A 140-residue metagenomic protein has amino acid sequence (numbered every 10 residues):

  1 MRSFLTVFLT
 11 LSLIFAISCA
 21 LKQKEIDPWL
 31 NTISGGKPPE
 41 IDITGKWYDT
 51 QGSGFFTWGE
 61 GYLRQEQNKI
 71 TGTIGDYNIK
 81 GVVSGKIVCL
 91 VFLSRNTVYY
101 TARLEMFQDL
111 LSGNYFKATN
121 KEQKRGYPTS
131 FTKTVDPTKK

Functional and structural regions predicted by a protein language model:
R2-K46, G52, S130-K140: Amphipathic/hydrophobic helical signal segments and adjacent flexible N-terminal regions that mediate secretion
C19-A20, L111-Y115: Extended, hydrophobic interaction surfaces within ordered domains
W29-F107, N114-Y115, R125: Central antiparallel beta-sheet cores of small beta-barrel/beta-sandwich binding domains
K121: Short acidic/polar inter-strand loop motif in beta-rich domains
